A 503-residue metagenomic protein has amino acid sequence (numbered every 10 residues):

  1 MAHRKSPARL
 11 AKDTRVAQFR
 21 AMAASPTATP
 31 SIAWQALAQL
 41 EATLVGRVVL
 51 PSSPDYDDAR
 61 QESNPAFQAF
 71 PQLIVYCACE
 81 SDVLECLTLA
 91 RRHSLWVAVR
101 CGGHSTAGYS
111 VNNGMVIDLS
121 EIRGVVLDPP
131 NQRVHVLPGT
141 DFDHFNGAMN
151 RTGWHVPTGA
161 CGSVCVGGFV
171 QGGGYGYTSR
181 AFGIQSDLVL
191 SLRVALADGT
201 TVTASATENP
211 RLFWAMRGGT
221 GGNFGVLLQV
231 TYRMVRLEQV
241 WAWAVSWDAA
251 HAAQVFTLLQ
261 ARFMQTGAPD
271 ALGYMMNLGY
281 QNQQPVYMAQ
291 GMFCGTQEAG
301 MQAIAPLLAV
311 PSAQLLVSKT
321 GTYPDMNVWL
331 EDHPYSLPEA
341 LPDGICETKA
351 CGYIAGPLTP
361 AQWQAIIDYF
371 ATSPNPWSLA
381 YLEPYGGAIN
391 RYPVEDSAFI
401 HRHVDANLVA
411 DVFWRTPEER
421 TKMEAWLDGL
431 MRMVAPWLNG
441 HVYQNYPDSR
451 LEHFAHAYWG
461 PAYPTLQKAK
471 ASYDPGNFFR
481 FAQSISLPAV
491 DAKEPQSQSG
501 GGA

Functional and structural regions predicted by a protein language model:
A2-A503: Soluble FAD-dependent oxygen oxidases
